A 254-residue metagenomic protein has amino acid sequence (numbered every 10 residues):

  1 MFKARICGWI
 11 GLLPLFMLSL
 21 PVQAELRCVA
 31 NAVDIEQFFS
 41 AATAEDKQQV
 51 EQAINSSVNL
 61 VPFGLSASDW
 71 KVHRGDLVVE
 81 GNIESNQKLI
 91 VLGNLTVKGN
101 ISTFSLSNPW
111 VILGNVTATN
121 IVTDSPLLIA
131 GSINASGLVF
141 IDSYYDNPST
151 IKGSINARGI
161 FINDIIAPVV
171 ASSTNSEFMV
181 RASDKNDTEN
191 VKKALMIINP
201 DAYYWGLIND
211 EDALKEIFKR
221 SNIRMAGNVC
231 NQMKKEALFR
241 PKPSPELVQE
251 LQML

Functional and structural regions predicted by a protein language model:
M1-I10: Bacterial N-terminal signal peptides that target proteins for export
K3-A4, L20, G99: Absolute N-terminal positional cue centered near the fourth residue
W9-S19: Bacterial N-terminal signal peptides
V22-A24: Boundary at the C-terminal end of the N-terminal hydrophobic targeting segment
L26-S57, D146-L254: Long terminal segments
L26-T103: N-terminal domain-start segments of secreted/luminal proteins
V72-H73, V79, E84-S85, V91-L92 (+13 more regions): Extracellular beta-strand solenoids
N108: Acidic (E/D-rich), amphipathic helical modules within compact regulatory domains
